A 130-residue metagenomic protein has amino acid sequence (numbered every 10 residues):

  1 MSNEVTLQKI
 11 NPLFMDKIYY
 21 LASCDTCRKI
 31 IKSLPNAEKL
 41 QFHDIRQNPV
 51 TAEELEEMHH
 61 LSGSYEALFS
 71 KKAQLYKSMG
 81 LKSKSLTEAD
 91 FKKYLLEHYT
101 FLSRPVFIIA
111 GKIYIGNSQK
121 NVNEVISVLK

Functional and structural regions predicted by a protein language model:
E4-V5: Acidic, Ala/Val/Gly-enriched low-complexity intrinsically disordered segments
K9-N11, Y99-T100: Generic structural signal for beta-strand residues in well-ordered domains
I10-S33, Q41-I45: Local sequence-structure signature of Cys/Sec-based thiol-disulfide redox active-site neighborhoods
F14, E38, S103-R104: Short coil/turn segments at beta-strand junctions that form active-site/ligand-binding loops
L34-L40, S64, G111: Short glycine/proline-enriched coil/turn segments at helix->beta-strand junctions
N48-K130: Thiol/selenol-based redox catalytic cores and closely related redox-interacting motifs
